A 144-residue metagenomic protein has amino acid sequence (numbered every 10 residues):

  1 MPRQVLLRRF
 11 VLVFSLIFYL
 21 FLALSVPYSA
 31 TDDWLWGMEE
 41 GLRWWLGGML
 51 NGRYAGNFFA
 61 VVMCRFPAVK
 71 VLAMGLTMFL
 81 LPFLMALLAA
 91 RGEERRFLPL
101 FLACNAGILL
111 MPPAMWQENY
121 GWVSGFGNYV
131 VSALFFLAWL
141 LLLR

Functional and structural regions predicted by a protein language model:
M1-Q4: Short, Lys/Arg-rich, polar N-terminal cytosolic tail immediately upstream of the first transmembrane signal-anchor
L6-A30, G107: Transmembrane signal-anchor helices characteristic of membrane glycosylation enzymes that use polyprenol
L7-S15, M78-L84, L141: Membrane-embedded transmembrane-helix bundle of lipid-linked glycan/lipid transferases
F21-E39, L46-F59: Extracytoplasmic catalytic/substrate-binding loops of multi-pass membrane glycan-assembly enzymes
L46-P82: Short hydrophobic/aromatic helix or loop-helix immediately within or flanking a transmembrane segment in polytopic
R53, N105-R144: Membrane-interface micro-motifs in multi-pass membrane enzymes
F59, M63, M85-A89, L140-L143: Alpha-helical membrane-inserting segments
L76-L100, C104-I108, A138: Transmembrane-helix motifs of polytopic, lipid-linked glycan transferases
